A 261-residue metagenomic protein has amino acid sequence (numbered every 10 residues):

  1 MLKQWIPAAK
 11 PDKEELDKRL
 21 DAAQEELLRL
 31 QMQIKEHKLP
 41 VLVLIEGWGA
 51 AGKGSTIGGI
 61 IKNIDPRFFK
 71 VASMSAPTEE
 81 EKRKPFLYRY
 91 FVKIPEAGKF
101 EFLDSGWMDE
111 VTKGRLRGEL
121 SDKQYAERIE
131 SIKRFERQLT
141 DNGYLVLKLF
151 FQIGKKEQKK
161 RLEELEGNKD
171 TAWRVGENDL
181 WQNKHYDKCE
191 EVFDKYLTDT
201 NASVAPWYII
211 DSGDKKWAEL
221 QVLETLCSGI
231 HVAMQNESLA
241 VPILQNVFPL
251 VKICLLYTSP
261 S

Functional and structural regions predicted by a protein language model:
M1-R19: Charged, amphipathic alpha-helical linker segments immediately N-terminal to NTP-binding catalytic cores
L28-I34: Pre-Walker A adenine-sensing motif
V43-E46, Y144-E157, E177-W181, A202-A218: Phosphate-binding beta-loop-alpha motif at adenosine-nucleotide cofactor sites
E46-G58: Glycine-rich phosphate-binding P-loop
R67-P77: Short beta-strand-centered segment that lines the nucleotide-binding/catalytic pocket of NTP-utilizing
M74, E81-Q124: Conserved nucleotide-sensing/catalytic segment adjacent to the nucleotide-binding pocket in NTP-handling enzymes
R115-S131, L139-E191, V241-P242: A glycine- and Lys/Arg-enriched "phosphate-lid" helix/loop adjacent to the NTP-binding pocket of small-molecule kinases
Y257-S261: Conserved small/polar residues in nucleotide/adenosyl-binding loops
